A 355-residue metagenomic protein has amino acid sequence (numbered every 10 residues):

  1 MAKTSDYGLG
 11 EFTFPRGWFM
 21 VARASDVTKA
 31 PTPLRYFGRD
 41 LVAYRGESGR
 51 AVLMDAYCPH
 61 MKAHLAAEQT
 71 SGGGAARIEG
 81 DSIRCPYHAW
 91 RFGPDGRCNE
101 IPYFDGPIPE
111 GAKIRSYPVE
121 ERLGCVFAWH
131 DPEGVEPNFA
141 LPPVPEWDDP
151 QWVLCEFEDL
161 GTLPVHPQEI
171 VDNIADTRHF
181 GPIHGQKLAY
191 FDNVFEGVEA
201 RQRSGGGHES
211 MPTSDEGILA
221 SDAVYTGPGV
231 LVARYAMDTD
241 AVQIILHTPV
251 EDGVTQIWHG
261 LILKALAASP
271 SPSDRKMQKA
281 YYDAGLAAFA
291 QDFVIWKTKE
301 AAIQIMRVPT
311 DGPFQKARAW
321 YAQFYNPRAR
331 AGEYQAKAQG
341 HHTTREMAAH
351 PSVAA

Functional and structural regions predicted by a protein language model:
T4-Y7, E11, F19, R23 (+2 more regions): A short, aromatic/hydrophobic, helix- or strand-capping loop or linear motif that either lines the entrance/gate
D6-Y7, A22-W147, E346-A355: Rieske [2Fe-2S] iron-sulfur-binding domain
G10-F14, L266-A268: Short, positively charged
F14-A24, R97-Y103, I174, T226-V230: Short Pro/Gly-enriched beta-strand edge/turn motifs at strand-loop
P15-W18, K29, I114, L123 (+2 more regions): Sequence-level motif detector for i,i+2 pairs with an aromatic at +2
W18-A22, V42, V52, C125-W129 (+3 more regions): Ordered hydrophobic segments in well-structured contexts
R50, G134-A355: C-terminal catalytic domain of Rieske-type non-heme iron oxygenases
